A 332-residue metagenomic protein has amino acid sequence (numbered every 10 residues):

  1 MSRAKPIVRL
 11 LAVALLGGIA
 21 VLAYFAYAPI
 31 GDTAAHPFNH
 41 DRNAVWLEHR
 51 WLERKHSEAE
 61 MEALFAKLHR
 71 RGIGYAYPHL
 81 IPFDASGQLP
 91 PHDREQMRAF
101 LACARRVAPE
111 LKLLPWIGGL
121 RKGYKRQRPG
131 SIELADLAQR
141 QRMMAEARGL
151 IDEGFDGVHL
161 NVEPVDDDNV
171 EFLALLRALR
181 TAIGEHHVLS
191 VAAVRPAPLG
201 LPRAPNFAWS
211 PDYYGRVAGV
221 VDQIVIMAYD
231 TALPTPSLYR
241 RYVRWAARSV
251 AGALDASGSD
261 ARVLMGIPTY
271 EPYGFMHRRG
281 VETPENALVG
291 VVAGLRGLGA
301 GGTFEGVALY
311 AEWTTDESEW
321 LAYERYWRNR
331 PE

Functional and structural regions predicted by a protein language model:
M1-I19: N-terminal Sec-pathway targeting helices
G17-H36: Membrane-interface motif at the C-terminal end of an N-terminal transmembrane signal
H36-E62, K67-R70, Y75, H79-A218: Chitinase-like catalytic core of GlcNAc-active glycosidases
A76, L160, I224, M265 (+1 more regions): Conserved, mostly hydrophobic/aromatic
G123-K125, S190-L201, A228-P236, L254-L288: Active-site clefts of carbohydrate-active enzymes
P129-R142, A174-R177, T181, A247-R248 (+2 more regions): Short, electropositive alpha-helical surface patch
F207-Y213, A246-S249, V289: Acidic, Ser/Thr-rich peripheral helices and adjacent loops at domain boundaries
A256-E332: Substrate-binding cleft of secreted/luminal carbohydrate-active enzymes
